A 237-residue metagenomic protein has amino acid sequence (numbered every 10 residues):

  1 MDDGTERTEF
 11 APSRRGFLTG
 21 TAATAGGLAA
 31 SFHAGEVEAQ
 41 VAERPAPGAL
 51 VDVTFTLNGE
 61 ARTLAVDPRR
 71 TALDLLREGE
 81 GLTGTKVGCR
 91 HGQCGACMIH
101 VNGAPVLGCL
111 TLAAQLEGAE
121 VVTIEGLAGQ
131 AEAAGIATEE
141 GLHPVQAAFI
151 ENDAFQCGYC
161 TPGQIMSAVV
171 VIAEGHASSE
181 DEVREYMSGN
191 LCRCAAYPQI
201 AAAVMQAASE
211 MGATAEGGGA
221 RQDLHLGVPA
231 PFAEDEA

Functional and structural regions predicted by a protein language model:
D2-A237: Signature of N-terminal electron-transfer/Fe-S-associated modules in redox systems
